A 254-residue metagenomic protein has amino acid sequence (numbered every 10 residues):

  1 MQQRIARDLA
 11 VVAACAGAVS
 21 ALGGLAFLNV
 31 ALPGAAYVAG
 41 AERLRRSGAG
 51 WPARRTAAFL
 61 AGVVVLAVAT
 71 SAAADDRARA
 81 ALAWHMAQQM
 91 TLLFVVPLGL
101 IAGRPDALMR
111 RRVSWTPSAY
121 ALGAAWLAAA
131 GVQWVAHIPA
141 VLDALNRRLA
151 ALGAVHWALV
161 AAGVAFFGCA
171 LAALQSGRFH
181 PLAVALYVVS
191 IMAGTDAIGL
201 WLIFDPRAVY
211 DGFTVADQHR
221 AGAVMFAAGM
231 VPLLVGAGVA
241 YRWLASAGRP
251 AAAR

Functional and structural regions predicted by a protein language model:
M1-R254: Alpha-helical membrane segments of multi-pass proteins
